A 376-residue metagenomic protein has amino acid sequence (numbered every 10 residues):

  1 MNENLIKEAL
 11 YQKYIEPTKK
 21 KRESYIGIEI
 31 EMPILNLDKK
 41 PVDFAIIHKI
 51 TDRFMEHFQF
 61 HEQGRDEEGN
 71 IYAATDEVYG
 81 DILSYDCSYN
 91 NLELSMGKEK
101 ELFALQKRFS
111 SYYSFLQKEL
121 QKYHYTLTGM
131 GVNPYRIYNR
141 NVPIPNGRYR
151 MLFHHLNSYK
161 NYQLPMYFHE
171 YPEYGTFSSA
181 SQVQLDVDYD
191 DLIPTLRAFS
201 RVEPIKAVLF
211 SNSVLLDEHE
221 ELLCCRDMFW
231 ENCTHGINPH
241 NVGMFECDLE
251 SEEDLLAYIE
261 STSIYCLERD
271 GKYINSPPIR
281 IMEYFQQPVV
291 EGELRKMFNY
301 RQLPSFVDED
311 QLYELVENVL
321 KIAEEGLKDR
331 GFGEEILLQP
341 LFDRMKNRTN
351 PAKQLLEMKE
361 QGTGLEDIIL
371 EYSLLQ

Functional and structural regions predicted by a protein language model:
M1-E93, G97-K98, Y174, D190-R197 (+1 more regions): C-terminal accessory/tail domains of diverse enzymes
S95-Q106, Q184-D186: The substrate-binding groove and active-site-proximal loops of carbohydrate-active enzymes, especially glycoside
R108-Y113, V316-V319: Well-ordered, non-membrane alpha-helical segments in soluble/globular domains
L116, L120-Y138: Carboxylate/His-rich catalytic cores and anion/metal-binding grooves
G131, L185-Y189: Short, structured patches in soluble enzyme cores that scaffold and shape functional sites
R140-H154, R226-I237: Short, low-order "capping/linker" segments at domain edges
P145-P172: Acidic, His- and aromatic-enriched active-site or binding-groove loops in soluble protein domains that engage sugars
G175-S181: Short, conserved phosphate-binding/catalytic loop or strand-edge motifs used in phosphoryl-/nucleotidyl-transfer
